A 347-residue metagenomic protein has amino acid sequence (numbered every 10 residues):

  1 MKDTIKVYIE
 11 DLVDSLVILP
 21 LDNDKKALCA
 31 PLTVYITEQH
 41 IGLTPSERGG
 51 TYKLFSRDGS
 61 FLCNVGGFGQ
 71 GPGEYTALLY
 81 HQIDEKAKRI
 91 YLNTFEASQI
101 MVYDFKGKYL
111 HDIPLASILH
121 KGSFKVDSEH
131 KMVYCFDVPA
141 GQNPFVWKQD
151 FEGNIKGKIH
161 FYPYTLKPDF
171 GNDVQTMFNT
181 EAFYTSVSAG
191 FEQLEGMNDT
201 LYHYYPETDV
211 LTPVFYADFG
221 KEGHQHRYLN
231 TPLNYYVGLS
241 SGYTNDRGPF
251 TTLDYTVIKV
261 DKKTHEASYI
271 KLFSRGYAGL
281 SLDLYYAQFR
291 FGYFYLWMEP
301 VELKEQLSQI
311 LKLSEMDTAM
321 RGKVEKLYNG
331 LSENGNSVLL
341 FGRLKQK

Functional and structural regions predicted by a protein language model:
K2-C29: A short helix->beta-strand "capping" segment at the edge of beta-propeller domains
D22-P31, F55, S60-A87, L92-T94: Blade-loop segments of beta-propeller domains
K25-K26, G66-E74, P114-K121, Y162-K167 (+2 more regions): Short coil/turn segments at the loop-to-beta-strand junctions that recur within blades of beta-propeller repeat folds
C29-T33, T76-H81, I118-V126, D169-N172 (+2 more regions): Repeated scaffold domains used in trafficking and secretory/extracellular systems, primarily beta-propellers
Q39-S46, K88-T94, K131-V138, A182-G196 (+2 more regions): Short beta-strand elements that form the blades of beta-propeller/WD-repeat-like and other beta-sheet-rich scaffold
R57, F145-G153, D199-Y202, T251-T264 (+1 more regions): Beta-propeller blade signature
L78, T94-F145, K158-F170: Asp-box/WD-like beta-propeller blade repeats and closely related beta-sheet repeat scaffolds
T212-L229, K262-F291, K304: Conserved blade-ending motifs and adjacent loop-strand segments that build the rim/top face of beta-propeller domains
